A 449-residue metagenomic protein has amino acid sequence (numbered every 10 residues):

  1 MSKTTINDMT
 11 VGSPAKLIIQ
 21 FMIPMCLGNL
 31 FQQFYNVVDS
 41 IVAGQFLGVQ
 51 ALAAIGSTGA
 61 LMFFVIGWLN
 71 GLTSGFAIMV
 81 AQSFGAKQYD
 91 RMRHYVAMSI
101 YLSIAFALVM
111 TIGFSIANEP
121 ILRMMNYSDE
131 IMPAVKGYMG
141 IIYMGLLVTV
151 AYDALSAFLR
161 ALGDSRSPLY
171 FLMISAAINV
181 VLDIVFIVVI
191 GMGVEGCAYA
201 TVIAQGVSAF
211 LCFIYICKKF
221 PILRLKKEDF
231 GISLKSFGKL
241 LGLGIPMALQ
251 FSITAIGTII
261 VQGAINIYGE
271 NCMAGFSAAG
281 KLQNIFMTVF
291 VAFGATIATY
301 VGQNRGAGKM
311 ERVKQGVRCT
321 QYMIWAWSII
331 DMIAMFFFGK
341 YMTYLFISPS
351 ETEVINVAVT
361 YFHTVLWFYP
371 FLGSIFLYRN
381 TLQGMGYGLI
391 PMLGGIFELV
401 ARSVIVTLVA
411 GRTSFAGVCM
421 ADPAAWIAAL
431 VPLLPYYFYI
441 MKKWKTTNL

Functional and structural regions predicted by a protein language model:
M1-M22, V80-L147, V189-I245, V301-F368 (+1 more regions): Short alpha-helical transmembrane segments in multi-pass integral membrane proteins
M9-F46, A60-G75, M79, I104-T111 (+5 more regions): N-terminal transmembrane alpha-helices
Q20-D39, I141, S175, A204-S208 (+3 more regions): Transmembrane helical elements of multi-pass membrane transporters/channels
F34-A53, L122-D129, V185-M192, S252-I285 (+4 more regions): Helix-terminus/linker motif at the lipid-water interface of multi-pass membrane proteins
A43-F63, D129-A134, V194-E195, S236-L243 (+5 more regions): Interfacial/gating helices of multi-pass transporter permease domains
L52-I112, T149-P168, G275-G339, L372-G394: Small-residue-rich hydrophobic transmembrane alpha-helices
F64-G67, N179-I184, A209-F213, I285-T288 (+3 more regions): Hydrophobic transmembrane alpha-helices of multi-pass small-molecule transporters
T73, I142-R160, P168-A176, C197-F210 (+4 more regions): Short runs within selected transmembrane alpha-helices of multi-pass transporters and secretion channels
